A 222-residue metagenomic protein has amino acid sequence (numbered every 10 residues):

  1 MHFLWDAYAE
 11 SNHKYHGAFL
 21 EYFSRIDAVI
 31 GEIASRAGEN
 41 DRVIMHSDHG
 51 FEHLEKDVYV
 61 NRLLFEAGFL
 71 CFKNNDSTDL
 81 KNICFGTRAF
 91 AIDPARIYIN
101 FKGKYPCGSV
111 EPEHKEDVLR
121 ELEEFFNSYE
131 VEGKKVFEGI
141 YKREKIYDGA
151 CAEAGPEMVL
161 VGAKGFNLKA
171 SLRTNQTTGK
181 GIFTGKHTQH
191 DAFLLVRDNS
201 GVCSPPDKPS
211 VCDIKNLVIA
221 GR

Functional and structural regions predicted by a protein language model:
M1-D6, L160: Active-site regions of oxyanion-processing enzymes, predominantly non-cytosolic
M1-F3, A28, S35-R36, K56 (+3 more regions): …; additionally, a secondary subgroup of soluble metalloenzymes is captured
Y8-S11, V58-N61, T174-N175: Short, glycine/charged-enriched secondary-structure capping and boundary segments
E10-Y22: The substrate-binding groove and active-site-proximal loops of carbohydrate-active enzymes, especially glycoside
G17, A28, E32-S171: Secreted, luminal/periplasmic, and some membrane-associated catalytic domains that remodel anionic oxygen-ester
F23-D27: Amphipathic, non-transmembrane alpha-helical scaffold segments
I97, G201-P205, G221: Flexible, D/E/H-enriched segments
V159-N216: Low-complexity, glycine/alanine/valine/leucine- and proline-rich hydrophobic stretches
